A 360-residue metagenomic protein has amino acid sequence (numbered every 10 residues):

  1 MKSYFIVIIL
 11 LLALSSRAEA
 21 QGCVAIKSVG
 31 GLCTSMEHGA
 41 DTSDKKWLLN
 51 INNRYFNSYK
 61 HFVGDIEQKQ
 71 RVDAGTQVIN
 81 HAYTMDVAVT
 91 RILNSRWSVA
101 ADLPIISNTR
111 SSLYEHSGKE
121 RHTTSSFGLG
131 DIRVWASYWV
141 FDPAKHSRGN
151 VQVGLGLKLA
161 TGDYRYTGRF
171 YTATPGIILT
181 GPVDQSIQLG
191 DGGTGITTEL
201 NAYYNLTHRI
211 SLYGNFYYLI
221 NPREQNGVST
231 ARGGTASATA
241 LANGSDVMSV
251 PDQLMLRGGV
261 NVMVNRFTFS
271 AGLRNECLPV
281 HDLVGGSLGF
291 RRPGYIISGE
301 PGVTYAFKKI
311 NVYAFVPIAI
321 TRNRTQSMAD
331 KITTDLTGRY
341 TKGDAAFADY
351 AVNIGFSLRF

Functional and structural regions predicted by a protein language model:
Q21-V24, E37-K46, S58-K60, R96 (+6 more regions): Short loop/turn motifs that connect adjacent beta-strands in outer-membrane beta-barrel proteins
V24, Y55-T84, S186-L189: Surface-exposed strand-loop-strand hairpins of Gram-negative outer-membrane beta-barrel proteins
W47-L49, Y83-V87, G130-V134, V151 (+5 more regions): Hydrophobic, lipid-facing positions within transmembrane beta-strands of outer-membrane proteins
L49-N57, A101-I105, V153-L159, G214-Y218 (+3 more regions): Transmembrane beta-barrel strands of outer-membrane/channel proteins
N53, R91, L103, Y138-V140 (+5 more regions): Residue-level signature of outer-membrane beta-barrel architecture
F62-G64, Q68-R71, L219, E224-F360: Outer membrane beta-barrel transmembrane domains
T76-A82, S125-G130, Q188-G195, M248-D252 (+2 more regions): Short sequence motifs at beta-strands and strand-loop junctions characteristic of Gram-negative outer-membrane
N108-V247: Outer-membrane pore/translocation modules
